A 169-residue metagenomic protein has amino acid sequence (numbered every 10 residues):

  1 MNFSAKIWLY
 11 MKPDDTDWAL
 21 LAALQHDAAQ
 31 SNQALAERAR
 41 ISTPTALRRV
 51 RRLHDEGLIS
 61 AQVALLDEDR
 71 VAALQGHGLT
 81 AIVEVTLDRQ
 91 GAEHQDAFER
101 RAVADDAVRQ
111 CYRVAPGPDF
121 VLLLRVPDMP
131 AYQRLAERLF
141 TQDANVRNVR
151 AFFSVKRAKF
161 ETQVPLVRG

Functional and structural regions predicted by a protein language model:
M1-G169: A compositional/biophysical signature of low hydrophobicity enriched in polar/charged and small residues
